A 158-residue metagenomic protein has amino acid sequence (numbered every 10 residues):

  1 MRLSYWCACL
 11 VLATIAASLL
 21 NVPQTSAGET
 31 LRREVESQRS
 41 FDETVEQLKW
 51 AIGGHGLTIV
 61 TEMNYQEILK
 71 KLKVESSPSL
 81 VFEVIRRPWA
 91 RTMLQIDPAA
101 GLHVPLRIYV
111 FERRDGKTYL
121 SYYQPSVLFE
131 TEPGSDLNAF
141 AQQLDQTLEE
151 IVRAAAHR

Functional and structural regions predicted by a protein language model:
M1-Y5: Positively charged n-region of N-terminal signal peptides that target proteins for export
C7-N21: Bacterial N-terminal signal peptides
T25-G56: Terminal, regulation- and interaction-focused segments at domain boundaries
V35-E43, V60, S135-Q142: Soluble non-cytosolic domains of exported or imported proteins
D42-V45, K49, Q66, D145 (+1 more regions): Extracytoplasmic/secreted envelope proteins and their assembly/folding machinery, especially bacterial periplasmic
K49, G53, L57, E62-L106 (+1 more regions): Compact, glycine-rich, soluble single-domain proteins
R107-P133: Beta-strand/loop substructures that line and gate deep hydrophobic ligand-binding cavities in soluble
S126-R158: C-terminal partner/receptor-binding element of secreted or periplasmic proteins
